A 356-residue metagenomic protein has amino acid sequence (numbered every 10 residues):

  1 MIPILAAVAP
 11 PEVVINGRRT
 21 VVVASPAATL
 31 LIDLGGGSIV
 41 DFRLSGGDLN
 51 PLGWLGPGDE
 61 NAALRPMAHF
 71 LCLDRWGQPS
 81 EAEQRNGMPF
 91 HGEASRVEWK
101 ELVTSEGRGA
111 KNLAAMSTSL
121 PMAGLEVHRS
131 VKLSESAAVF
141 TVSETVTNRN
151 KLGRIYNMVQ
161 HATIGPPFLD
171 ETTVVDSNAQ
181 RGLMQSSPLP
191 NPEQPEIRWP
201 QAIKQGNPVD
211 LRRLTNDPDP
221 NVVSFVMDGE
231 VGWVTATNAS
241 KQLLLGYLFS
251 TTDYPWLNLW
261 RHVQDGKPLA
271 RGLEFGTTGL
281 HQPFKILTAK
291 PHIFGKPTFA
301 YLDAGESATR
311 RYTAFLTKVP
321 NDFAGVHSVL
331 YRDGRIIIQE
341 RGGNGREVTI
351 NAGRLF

Functional and structural regions predicted by a protein language model:
I2-T141, R149-F356: Surface-exposed acidic/polar loop and edge beta-strand patches at domain peripheries
